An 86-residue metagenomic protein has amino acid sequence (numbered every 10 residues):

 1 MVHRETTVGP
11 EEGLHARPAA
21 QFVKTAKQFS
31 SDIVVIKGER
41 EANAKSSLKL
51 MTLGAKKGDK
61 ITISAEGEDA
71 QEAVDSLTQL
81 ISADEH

Functional and structural regions predicted by a protein language model:
M1-E5, K60-T62: Intrinsic-disorder/low-complexity, polar/charged segments enriched in Ser/Thr/Lys/Arg/Asp/Glu/Gln
T7-K49, L53-K57: Compact, glycine-rich, soluble single-domain proteins
T52-H86: C-terminal structural segments of small proteins and small subunits
